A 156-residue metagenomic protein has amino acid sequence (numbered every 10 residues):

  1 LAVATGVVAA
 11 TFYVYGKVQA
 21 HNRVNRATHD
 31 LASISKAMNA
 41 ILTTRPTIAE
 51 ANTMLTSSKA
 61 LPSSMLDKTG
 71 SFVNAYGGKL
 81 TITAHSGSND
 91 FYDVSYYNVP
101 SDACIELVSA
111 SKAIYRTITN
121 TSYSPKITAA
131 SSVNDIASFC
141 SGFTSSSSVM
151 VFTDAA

Functional and structural regions predicted by a protein language model:
L1-R23, A27-D30: N-terminal single-pass transmembrane signal-anchor helix
V14-V18, T28-A49: N-terminal alpha-helical signal peptides/signal-anchor transmembrane segments
T43-A156: Periplasmic/extracellular, small/polar-rich flexible segments of pilin-like filament-forming proteins
